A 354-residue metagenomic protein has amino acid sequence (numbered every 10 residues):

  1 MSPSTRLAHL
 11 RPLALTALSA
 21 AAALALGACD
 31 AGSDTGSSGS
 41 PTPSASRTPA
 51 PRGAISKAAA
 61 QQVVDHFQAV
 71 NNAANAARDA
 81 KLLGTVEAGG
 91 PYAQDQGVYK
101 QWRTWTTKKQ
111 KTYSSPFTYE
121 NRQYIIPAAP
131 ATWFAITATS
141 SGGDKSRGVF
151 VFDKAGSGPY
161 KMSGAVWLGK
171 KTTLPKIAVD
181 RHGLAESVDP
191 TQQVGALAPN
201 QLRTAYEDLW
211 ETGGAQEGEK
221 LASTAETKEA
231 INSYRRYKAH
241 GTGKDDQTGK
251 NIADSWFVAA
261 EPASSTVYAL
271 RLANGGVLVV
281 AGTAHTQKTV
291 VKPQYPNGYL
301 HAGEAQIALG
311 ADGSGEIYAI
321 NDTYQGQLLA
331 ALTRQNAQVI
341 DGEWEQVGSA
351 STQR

Functional and structural regions predicted by a protein language model:
M1-S19: N-terminal export and membrane-targeting signals
P3-L7, W102-R147, I252-L300: Surface-exposed, charged secondary-structure patches
S19, A45, P51-A54, A58-Q61 (+2 more regions): C-terminal functional regions that serve as terminal interaction/effector modules
A25-A28: C-terminal motif of bacterial Sec signal peptides marking the signal peptidase cleavage site
D30-S33: Bacterial signal peptide processing site
A50-R103, V179-N251: Core segments of small alpha/beta cavity-forming domains
L83-V86, Y92-K108, T112-P116, T137-S140 (+2 more regions): Solvent-exposed, non-transmembrane segments of extracytoplasmic/periplasmic domains
G142-T204, L272-V280, S314-R354: Short beta-strand edge/turn micro-motifs at domain boundaries
